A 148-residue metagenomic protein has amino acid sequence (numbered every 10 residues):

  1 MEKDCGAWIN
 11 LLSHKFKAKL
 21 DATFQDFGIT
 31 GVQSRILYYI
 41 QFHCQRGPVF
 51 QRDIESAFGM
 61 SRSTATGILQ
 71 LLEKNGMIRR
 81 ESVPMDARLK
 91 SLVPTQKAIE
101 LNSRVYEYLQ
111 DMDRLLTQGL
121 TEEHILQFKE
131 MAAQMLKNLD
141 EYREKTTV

Functional and structural regions predicted by a protein language model:
M1-F27, N75: N-terminal leader segment of winged-helix/HTH proteins
C5, V32-R35, F50, K97 (+1 more regions): N-terminal positioning helix adjacent to the helix-turn-helix/winged-helix DNA-binding module
W8, R35-Y39, E100: Pre-recognition alpha-helix immediately N-terminal to the DNA-recognition helix within helix-turn-helix or winged-helix
A18-T64: N-terminal helix-turn-helix DNA-binding core of bacterial DNA-binding proteins
Q51, L69-Q70: Short, hydrophobic-biased segments on the C-terminal half of alpha helices that form "recognition helices"
Q70-A133: Charged, amphipathic alpha-helical coiled-coil/dimerization segments
L126-V148: Exposed, interaction-prone assembly regions rather than primary DNA-binding/catalytic cores
